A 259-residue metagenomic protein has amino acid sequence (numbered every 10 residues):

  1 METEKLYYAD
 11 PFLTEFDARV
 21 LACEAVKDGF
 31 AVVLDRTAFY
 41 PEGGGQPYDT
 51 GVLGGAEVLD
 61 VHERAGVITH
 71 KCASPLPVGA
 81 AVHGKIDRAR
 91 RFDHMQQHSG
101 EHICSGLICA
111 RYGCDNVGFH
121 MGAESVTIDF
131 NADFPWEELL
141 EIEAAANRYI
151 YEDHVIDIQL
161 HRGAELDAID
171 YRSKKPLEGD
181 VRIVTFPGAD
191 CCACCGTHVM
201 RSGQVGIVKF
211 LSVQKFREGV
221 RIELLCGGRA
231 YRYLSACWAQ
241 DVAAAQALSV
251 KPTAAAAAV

Functional and structural regions predicted by a protein language model:
M1-V259: A glycine- and charged-residue-rich anion-binding loop/surface
